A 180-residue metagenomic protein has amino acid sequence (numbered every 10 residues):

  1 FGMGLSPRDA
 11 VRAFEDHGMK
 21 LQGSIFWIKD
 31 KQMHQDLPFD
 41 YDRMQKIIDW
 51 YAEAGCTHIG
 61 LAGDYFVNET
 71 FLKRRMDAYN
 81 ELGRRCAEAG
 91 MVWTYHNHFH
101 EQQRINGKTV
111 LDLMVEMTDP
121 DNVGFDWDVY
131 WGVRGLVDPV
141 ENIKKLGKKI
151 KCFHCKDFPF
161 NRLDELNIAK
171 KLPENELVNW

Functional and structural regions predicted by a protein language model:
F1, K29, D64, F158: Flexible loop residues that form catalytic and substrate-binding hotspots at small-molecule/glycan-binding clefts
F1-D16, F66: Glycine-rich, proline-tolerant flexible connector loops at the mouths of alpha/beta enzymes
A13-E15, W50, K144: A general structural signal for stabilizing positions within well-ordered secondary structure
A13-F26: Short, structured active-site "lid" loops
K20, Q32-F125: Active-site acidic/histidine proton-transfer and metal-coordination neighborhood in alpha/beta enzyme cores
I28-P38, E174, W180: Acidic/histidine-rich helix-loop elements that form or flank divalent-metal/phosphate-binding sites at the catalytic
A87-W180: Acidic/histidine-rich catalytic cores of soluble enzymes
